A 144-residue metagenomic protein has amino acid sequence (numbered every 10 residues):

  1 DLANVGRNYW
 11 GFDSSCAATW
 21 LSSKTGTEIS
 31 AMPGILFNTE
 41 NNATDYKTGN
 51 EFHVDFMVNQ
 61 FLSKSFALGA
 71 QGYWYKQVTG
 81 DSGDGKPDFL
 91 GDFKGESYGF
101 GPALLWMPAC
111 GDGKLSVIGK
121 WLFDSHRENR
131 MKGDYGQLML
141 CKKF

Functional and structural regions predicted by a protein language model:
D1-T48, G91-G95, A109: Outer-membrane pore/translocation modules
A43-F144: Outer membrane beta-barrel transmembrane domains
